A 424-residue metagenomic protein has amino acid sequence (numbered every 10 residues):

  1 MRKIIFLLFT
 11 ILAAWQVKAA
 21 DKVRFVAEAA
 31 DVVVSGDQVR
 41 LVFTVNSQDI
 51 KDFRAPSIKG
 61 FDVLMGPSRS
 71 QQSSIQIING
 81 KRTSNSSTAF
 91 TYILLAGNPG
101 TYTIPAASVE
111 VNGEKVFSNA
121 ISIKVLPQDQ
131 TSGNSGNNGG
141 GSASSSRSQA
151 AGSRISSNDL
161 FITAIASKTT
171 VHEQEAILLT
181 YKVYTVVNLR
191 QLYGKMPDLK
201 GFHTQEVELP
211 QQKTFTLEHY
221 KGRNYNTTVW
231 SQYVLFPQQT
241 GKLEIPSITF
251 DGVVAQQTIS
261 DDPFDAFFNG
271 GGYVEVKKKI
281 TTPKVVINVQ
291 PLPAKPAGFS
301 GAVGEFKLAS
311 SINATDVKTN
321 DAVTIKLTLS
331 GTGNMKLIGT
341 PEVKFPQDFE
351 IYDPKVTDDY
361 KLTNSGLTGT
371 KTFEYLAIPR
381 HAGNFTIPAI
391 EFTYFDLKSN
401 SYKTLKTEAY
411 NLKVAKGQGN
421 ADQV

Functional and structural regions predicted by a protein language model:
I4-A13: Sec-dependent N-terminal signal peptides
A14-K18: Hydrophobic alpha-helical segments of integral membrane proteins
A19-V424: Surface-exposed interaction/ligand-binding surfaces
